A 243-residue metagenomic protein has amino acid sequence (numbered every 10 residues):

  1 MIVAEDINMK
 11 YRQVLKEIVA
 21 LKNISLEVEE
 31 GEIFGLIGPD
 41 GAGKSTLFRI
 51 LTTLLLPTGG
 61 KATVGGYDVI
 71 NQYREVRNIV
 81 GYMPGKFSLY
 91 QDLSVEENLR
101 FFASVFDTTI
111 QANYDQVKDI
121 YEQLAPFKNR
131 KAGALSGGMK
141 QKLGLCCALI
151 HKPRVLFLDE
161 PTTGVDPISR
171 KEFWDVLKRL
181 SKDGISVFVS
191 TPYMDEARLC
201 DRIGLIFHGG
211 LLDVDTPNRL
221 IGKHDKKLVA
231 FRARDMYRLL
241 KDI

Functional and structural regions predicted by a protein language model:
M1-K10: Conserved N-terminal strand/loop that marks the beginning of ABC ATPase nucleotide-binding domains
I2, G137, V229: A broad, low-specificity signal marking well-ordered, structured residues that form hydrophobic/aromatic
M9-I24, V28-V189, M194-F207, D213: ABC transporter nucleotide-binding domains
N113, T216, L239-D242: Hydrophobic side chains in well-ordered alpha-helices
N218-G222: Short acidic-hydrophobic catalytic motif
H224-K226: Acidic, glycine-centered active-site loop in nucleotide-sugar glycosyltransferases
L228-I243: Short, charged/small-residue-rich alpha-helical element at the C-terminal edge of ABC transporter nucleotide-binding
